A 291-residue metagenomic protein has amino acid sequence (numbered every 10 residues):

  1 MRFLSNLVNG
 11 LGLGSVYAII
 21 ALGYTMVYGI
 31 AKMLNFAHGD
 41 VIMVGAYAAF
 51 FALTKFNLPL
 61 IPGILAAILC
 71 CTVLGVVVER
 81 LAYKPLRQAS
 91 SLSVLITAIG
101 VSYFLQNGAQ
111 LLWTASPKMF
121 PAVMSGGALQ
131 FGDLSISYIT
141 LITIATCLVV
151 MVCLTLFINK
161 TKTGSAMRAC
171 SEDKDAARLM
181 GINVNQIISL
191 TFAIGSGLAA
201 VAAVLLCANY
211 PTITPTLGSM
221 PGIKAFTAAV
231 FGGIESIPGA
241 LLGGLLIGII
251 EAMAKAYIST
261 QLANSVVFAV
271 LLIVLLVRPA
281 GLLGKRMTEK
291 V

Functional and structural regions predicted by a protein language model:
M1-I20, A48, L58-G63, A89-S93 (+5 more regions): Membrane-interfacial amphipathic/re-entrant helices at transmembrane-helix boundaries
V8, I30-V77, L81: Membrane-embedded helix boundary and interhelical linker motif in transport proteins
L13, F131, S135-I213, I237-G243: Helix-loop-helix "hairpin" substructures at the membrane interface of multi-pass membrane proteins
S15, Y24-A46, L60, Q88-S93 (+7 more regions): Short, non-helical or kinked segments that cap or interrupt transmembrane helices
Y17-I19, N57-L69, F192-A199, A203-A269: Transmembrane alpha-helical segments in multi-pass inner-membrane proteins
Y24, N57-V101, G108, L242-I247 (+1 more regions): Alpha-helical transmembrane segments within multi-pass membrane transporters and channels
A46-F50, I68-L74, I99-N107, T146-T155 (+3 more regions): Hydrophobic core segments of alpha-helical transmembrane domains in multi-pass membrane transport and ion-translocation
F56, P85-K160, I187-L190, P211 (+5 more regions): Transmembrane helix-bundle core of multi-pass membrane transporters and related energy-transducing complexes
